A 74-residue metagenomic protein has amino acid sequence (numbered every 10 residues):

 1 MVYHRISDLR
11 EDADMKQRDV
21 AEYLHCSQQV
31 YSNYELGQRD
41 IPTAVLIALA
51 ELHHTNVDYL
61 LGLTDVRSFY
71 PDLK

Functional and structural regions predicted by a protein language model:
H4-Y23, A48, D72: Short basic helix-loop element that most often maps to the first helix and adjoining turn of HTH DNA-binding modules
I6, V20-A21, Y31-Y34, L60: Conserved hydrophobic/aromatic packing and binding residues within compact polymer-binding modules
D12-A13, G37, L52: Histidine kinase transmitter module recognition
H25, A44-Y59: DNA major-groove recognition helix of helix-turn-helix/homeodomain DNA-binding modules
H25-D40: Recognition helix of helix-turn-helix/homeodomain-like DNA-binding domains that insert into the DNA major groove
E35, H53, L61-T64: DNA major-groove recognition helix of helix-turn-helix
L61-K74: Short, charged recognition helix plus adjacent turn of helix-turn-helix-like nucleic-acid-binding domains
